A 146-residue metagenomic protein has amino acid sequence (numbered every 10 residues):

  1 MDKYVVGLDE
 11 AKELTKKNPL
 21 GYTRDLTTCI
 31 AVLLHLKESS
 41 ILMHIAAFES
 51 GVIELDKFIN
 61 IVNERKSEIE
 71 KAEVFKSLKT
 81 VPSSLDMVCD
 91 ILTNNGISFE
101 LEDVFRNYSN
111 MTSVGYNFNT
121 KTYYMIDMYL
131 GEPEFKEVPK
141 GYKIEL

Functional and structural regions predicted by a protein language model:
M1-L146: Active-site microenvironment for binding and transforming phosphate-containing groups
